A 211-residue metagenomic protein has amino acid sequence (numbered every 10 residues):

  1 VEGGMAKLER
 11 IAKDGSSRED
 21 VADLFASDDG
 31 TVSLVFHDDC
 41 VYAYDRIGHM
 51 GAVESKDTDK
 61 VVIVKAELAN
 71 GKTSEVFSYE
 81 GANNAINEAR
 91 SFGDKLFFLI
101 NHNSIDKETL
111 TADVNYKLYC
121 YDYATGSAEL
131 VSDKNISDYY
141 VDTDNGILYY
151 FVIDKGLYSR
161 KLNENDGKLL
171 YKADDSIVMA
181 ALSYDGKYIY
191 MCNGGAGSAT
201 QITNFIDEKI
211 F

Functional and structural regions predicted by a protein language model:
V1, Y42-D45, F97-I100, Y149-F151 (+1 more regions): Residue position within the beta-strands of beta-propeller blades
E2-A6, M50-K60, I105-Y116, V152-D154 (+2 more regions): Short, solvent-exposed loop/turn segments at conserved positions within beta-propeller repeat blades
A12-S16, E67-G71, D122-G126, K161-N165 (+1 more regions): Short loop/turn segments that connect beta-strands within beta-propeller blades
A22-S27, F77-A82, L130-N135, Y171-D175: Surface loop/turn motifs at the tips and blade-to-blade linkers of beta-strand repeat domains
S27-D38, A82-G93, N135-D144, S176-D185: Repeated scaffold domains used in trafficking and secretory/extracellular systems, primarily beta-propellers
V41, R46-G48, K60-V61, A89-R90 (+1 more regions): Solenoidal tandem-repeat scaffolds enriched in leucines and small polar residues
V152, K161-N163, G167-K172, M179-F211: Hydrophilic extracytoplasmic domains
